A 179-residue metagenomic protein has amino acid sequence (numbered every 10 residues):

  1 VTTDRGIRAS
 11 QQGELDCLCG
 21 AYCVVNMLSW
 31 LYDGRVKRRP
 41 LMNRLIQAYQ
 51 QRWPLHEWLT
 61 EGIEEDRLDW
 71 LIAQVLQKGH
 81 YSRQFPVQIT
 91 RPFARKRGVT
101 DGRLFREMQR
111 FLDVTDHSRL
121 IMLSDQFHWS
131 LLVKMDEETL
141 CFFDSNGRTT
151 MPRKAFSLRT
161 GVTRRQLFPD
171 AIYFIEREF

Functional and structural regions predicted by a protein language model:
V1-W58: Active-site nucleophile-adjacent alpha helix/oxyanion-hole segment immediately C-terminal to the catalytic cysteine
M27, K37-R38, E64, P152 (+1 more regions): Alpha-helix initiation/capping motif
M27, Y32, L140-F143, T150 (+1 more regions): Residues in flexible loops and secondary-structure boundaries
Q50-F168: Conserved active-site-adjacent core of cysteine acyl-enzyme catalytic domains
R165-F179: Low-complexity, Gly/Ser/Thr/Pro-rich intrinsically disordered linker/tail segments
